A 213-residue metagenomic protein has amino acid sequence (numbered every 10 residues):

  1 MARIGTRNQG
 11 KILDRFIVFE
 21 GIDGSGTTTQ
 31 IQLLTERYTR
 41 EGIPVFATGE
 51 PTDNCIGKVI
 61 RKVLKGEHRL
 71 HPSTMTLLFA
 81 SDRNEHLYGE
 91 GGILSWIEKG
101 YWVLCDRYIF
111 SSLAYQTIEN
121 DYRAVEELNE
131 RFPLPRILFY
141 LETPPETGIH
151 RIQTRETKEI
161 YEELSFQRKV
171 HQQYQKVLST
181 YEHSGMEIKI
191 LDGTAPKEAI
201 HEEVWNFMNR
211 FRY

Functional and structural regions predicted by a protein language model:
A2-K11, T35, E146-Y213: NTP-dependent small-molecule kinase module
I12-F16: Pre-Walker A (Motif I) flank of P-loop NTPase domains
F19: Hydrophobic anchor at the beta1->P-loop junction of P-loop NTPases
G24: Walker A (P-loop) phosphate-binding loop of P-loop NTPases
T27: Conserved lysine of the Walker
Q30: Hydrophobic positions on the alpha1 helix immediately C-terminal to the Walker A/P-loop
E41-E127: ATP-dependent small-molecule kinase phosphotransfer cores that center on conserved nucleotide phosphate-binding segments
F110-Q173: A glycine- and Lys/Arg-enriched "phosphate-lid" helix/loop adjacent to the NTP-binding pocket of small-molecule kinases
